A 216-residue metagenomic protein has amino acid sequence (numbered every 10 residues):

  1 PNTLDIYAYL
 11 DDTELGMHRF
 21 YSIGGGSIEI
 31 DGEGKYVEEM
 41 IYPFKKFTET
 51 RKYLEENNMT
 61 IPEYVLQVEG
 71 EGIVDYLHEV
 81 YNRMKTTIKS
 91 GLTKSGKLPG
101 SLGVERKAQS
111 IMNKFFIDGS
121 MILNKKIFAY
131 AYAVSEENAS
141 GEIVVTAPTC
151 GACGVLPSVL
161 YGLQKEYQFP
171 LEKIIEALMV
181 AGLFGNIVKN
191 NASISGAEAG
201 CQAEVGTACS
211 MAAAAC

Functional and structural regions predicted by a protein language model:
P1-I117: C-terminal regulatory domains involved in ligand/effector binding and gene-expression control
I28, P43, R51-L54, G151 (+3 more regions): Residue-level detector of solvent-exposed, low-hydrophobicity positions
Y36-E38, L102, G162-L163, Q168 (+2 more regions): Generic alpha-helical propensity signal that fires on short helical segments and nearby coil/disordered stretches
N58-T60, N138, C216: Functionally constrained cores in energy, signaling, and assembly domains
E71, D75, E79-N186, N190-G200: Accessory "access/gating" subregions that flank catalytic or transport cores
A192-C216: C-terminal catalytic subdomain
